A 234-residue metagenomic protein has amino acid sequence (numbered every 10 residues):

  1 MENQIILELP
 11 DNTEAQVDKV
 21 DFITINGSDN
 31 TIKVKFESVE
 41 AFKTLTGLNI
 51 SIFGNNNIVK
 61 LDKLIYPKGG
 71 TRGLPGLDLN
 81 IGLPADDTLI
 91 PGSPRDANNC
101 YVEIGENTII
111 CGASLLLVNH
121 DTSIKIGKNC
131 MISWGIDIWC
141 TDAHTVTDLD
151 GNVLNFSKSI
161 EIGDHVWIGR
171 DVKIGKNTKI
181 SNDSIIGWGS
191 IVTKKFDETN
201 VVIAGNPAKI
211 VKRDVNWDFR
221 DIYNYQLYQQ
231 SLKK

Functional and structural regions predicted by a protein language model:
M1-L74, N129, A143-V146, D183 (+1 more regions): Terminal amphipathic alpha-helical/low-complexity segments used for targeting or macromolecular assembly
E37-K179, S190, D214-V215: Flexible, glycine/small-residue-enriched loop-and-beta-strand segment within the central core of proteins
T122, N182, T199-V201, K209: Glycine-centered loop/turn positions within well-structured domains that cap or flank conserved ligand/cofactor-binding
L154, V172-K173, N200-P207: Short flexible/disordered coil segments
W167, I185-I186, V202-A204: Short-chain dehydrogenase/reductase
T193-T199: Gly/Pro- and small hydrophobic-enriched strand-loop and loop-to-helix capping segments that sit at the rims
